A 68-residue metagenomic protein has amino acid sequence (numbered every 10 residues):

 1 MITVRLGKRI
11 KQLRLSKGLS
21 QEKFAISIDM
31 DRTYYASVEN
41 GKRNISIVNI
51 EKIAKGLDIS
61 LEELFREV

Functional and structural regions predicted by a protein language model:
M1-S16: A short, Lys/Arg-rich alpha-helix, primarily the initiator
I10, Q21, R32, I47-I50: Helix-turn-helix DNA-binding elements, focusing on the entry/boundary residues of the two helices that contact DNA
L15, I26, K55: Alpha-helical residues within the helix-turn-helix
L19-S37: Short alpha-helical DNA-recognition segment
N49-E63: DNA major-groove recognition helix of helix-turn-helix/homeodomain DNA-binding modules
F65-V68: Short amphipathic recognition helices of helix-turn-helix/homeodomain-type DNA-binding modules
